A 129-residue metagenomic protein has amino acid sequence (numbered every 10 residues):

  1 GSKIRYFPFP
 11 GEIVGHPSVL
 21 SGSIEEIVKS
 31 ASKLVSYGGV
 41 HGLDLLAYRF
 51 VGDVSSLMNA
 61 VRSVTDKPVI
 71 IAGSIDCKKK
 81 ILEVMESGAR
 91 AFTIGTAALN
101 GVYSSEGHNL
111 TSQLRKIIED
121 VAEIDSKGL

Functional and structural regions predicted by a protein language model:
G1, S18, D53-V54, I81 (+1 more regions): Short Asp/Glu-rich motifs
G1-F50, Q113-K116, D120-I124, G128-L129: Conserved anion-binding
S2-Y6, G38-H41, R62-P68, M85-T93: Glycine-enriched alpha-helix->loop->beta-strand junction motifs that scaffold or abut catalytic
P10-E12, I24, P68-K79: Glycine-rich beta-to-alpha transition loops that act as phosphate-gripper elements at the mouths of alpha/beta enzyme
A31-S32, M58, I81-L82: Generic hydrophobic/aromatic pocket-lining and core-packing "Φ" positions
G39-F50, S74-I75, K80, M85-L110: Glycine-rich phosphate-binding active-site loops on the catalytic face of alpha/beta enzymes
L43-L46, S55-M58, R62: A mid-sequence, solvent-exposed acidic-amphipathic segment
